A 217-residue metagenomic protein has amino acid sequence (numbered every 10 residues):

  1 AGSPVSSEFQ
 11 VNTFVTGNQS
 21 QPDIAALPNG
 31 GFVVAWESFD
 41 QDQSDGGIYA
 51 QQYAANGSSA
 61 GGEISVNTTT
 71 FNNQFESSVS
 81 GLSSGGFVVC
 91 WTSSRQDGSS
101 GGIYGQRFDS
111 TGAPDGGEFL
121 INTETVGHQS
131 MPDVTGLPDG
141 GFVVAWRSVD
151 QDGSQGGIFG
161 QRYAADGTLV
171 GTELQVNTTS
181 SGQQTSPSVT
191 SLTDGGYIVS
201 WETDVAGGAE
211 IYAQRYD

Functional and structural regions predicted by a protein language model:
A1-D217: Extracellular, repeat-based ectodomains that mediate carbohydrate processing or recognition
